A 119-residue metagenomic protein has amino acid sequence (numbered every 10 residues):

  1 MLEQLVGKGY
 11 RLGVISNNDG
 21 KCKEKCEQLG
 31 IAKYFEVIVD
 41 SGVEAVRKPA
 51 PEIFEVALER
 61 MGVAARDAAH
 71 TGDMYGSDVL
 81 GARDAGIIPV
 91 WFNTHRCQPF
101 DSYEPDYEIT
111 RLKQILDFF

Functional and structural regions predicted by a protein language model:
E3-V6, Y10-F119: Asp-based, Mg2+/Mn2+-dependent phosphohydrolase catalytic module
